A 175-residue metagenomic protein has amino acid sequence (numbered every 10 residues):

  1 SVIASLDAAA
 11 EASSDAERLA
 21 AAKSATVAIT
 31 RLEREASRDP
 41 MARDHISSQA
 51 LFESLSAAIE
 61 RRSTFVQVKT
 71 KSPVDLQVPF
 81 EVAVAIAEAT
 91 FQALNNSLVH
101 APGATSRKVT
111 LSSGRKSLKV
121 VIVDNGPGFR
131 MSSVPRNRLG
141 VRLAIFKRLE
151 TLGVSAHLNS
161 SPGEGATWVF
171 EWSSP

Functional and structural regions predicted by a protein language model:
S1-K69: DHp/HisKA dimerization-phosphotransfer hairpin of two-component histidine kinases
F65-T90: Conserved short strand/loop->alpha-helix "switch" segment adjacent to the catalytic nucleotide/phosphoryl-transfer site
A93: Conserved phosphate/oxyanion-binding catalytic-loop motifs
L98-T105: A short, flexible helix-to-loop-to-beta junction within the catalytic ATP-binding CA
T105-S112: A conserved short beta-strand within the histidine kinase catalytic ATPase domain
S117, G128, S161-V169: Glycine-rich nucleotide-binding loop
D124: Acidic ATP/Mg2+-coordinating residue in the GHKL
S133-P162: ATP phosphate-binding glycine-rich loop and adjacent ATP-lid/helix-beta elements within ATP-binding kinase/ATPase
